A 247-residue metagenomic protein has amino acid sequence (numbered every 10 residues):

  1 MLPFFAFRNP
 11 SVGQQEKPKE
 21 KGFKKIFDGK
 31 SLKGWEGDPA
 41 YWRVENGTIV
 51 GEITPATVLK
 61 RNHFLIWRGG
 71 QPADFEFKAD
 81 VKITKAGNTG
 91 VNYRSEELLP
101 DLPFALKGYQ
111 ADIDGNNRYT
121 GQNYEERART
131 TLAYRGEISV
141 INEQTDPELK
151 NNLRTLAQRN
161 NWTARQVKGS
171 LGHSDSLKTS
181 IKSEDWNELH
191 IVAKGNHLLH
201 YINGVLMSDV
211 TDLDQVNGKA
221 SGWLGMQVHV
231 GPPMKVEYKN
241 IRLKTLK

Functional and structural regions predicted by a protein language model:
M1-E16: Bacterial Sec-dependent N-terminal signal peptides
V12-K247: Carbohydrate-interacting regions of secretory-pathway proteins
